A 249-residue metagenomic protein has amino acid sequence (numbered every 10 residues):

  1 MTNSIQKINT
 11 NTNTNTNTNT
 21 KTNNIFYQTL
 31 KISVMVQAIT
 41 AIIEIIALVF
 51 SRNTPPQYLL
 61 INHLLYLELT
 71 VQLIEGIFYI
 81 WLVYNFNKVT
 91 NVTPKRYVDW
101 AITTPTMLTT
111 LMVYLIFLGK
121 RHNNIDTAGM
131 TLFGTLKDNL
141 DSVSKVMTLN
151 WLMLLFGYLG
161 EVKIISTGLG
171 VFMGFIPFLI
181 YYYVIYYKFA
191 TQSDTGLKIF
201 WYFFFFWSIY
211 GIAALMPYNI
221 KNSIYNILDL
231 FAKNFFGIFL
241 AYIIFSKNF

Functional and structural regions predicted by a protein language model:
T2-N11, N15-V98, T104-F249: Polytopic alpha-helical membrane-helix bundles and their juxtamembrane interface segments in multi-pass membrane
